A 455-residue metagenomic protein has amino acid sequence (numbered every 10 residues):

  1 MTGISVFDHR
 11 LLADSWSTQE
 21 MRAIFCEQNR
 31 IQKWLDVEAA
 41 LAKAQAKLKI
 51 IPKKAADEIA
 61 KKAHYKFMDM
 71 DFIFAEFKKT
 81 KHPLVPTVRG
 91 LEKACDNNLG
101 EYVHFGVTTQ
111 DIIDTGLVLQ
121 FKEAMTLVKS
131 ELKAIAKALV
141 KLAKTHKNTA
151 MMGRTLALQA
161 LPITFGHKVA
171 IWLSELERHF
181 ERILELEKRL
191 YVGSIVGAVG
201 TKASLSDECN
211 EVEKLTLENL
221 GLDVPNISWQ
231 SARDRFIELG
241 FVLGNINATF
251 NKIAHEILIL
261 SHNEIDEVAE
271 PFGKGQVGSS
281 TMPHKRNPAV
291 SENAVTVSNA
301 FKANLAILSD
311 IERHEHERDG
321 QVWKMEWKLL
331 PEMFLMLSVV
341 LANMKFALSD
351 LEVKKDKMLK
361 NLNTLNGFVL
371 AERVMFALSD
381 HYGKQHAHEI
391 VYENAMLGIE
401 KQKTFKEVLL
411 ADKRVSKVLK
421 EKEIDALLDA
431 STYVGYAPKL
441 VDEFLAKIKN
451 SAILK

Functional and structural regions predicted by a protein language model:
T2-I24, F77, S280-K455: Catalytic-core signal marking the mid-to-C-terminal active-site face
T2-V196, T201-A203, E208-L215, V224 (+5 more regions): A helix-coil-helix interface module used to build multimeric assemblies and to scaffold catalytic/cofactor sites
A39-A42, A254, L341: Short, amphipathic alpha-helical segments that act as regulatory/interfacial helices in nucleotide-processing proteins
K78, K122-K129, K133, V140 (+10 more regions): Short amphipathic alpha-helical segments with heptad-repeat character
T145-N148, R182-E185, R189, E218 (+7 more regions): Conserved helix-loop functional segments at active or binding sites
H167, I237-N245, R373-H381: Short, well-ordered beta-strand elements within core beta-sheets of diverse protein domains
E211-A303: Acidic, glycine-rich loop-and-beta core segments that form the ion-binding/anion-interacting portion of active sites
